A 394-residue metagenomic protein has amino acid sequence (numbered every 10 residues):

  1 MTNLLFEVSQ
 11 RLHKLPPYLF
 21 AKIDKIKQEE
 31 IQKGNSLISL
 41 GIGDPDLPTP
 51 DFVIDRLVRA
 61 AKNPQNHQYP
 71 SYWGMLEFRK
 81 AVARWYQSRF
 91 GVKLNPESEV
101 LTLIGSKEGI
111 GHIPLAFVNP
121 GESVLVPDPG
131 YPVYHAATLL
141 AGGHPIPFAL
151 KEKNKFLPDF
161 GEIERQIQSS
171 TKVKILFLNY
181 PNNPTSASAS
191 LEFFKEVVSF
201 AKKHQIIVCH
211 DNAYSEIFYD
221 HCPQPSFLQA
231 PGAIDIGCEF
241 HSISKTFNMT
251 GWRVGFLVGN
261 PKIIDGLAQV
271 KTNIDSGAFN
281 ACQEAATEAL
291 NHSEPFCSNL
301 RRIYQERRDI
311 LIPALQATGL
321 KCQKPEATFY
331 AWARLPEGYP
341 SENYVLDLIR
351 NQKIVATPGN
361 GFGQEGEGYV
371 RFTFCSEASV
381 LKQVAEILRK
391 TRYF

Functional and structural regions predicted by a protein language model:
T2-G105, H112, L290-H292, F394: N-terminal small-domain helix-loop-helix segment of the aminotransferase-like
E30-K33, A141, K203-H204, T318 (+1 more regions): Helix C-cap/helix->beta junction micro-motif
R84, R165, E337-G338, D347-T357 (+1 more regions): PLP-dependent enzyme catalytic core of the Aspartate aminotransferase-like
A116-T138: Conserved PLP-anchoring active-site segment centered on the Schiff-base-forming lysine
I146, L150-H221: Active-site phosphate-binding strand-loop segment of PLP-dependent enzymes
A230, I234-R302, D309, P313-A314 (+1 more regions): Conserved core segment of the aminotransferase class I/II
T287, I303-I312, C322-R334, G366: Conserved glycine-rich beta-strand-loop-beta hairpin in the small C-terminal domain of fold type I
